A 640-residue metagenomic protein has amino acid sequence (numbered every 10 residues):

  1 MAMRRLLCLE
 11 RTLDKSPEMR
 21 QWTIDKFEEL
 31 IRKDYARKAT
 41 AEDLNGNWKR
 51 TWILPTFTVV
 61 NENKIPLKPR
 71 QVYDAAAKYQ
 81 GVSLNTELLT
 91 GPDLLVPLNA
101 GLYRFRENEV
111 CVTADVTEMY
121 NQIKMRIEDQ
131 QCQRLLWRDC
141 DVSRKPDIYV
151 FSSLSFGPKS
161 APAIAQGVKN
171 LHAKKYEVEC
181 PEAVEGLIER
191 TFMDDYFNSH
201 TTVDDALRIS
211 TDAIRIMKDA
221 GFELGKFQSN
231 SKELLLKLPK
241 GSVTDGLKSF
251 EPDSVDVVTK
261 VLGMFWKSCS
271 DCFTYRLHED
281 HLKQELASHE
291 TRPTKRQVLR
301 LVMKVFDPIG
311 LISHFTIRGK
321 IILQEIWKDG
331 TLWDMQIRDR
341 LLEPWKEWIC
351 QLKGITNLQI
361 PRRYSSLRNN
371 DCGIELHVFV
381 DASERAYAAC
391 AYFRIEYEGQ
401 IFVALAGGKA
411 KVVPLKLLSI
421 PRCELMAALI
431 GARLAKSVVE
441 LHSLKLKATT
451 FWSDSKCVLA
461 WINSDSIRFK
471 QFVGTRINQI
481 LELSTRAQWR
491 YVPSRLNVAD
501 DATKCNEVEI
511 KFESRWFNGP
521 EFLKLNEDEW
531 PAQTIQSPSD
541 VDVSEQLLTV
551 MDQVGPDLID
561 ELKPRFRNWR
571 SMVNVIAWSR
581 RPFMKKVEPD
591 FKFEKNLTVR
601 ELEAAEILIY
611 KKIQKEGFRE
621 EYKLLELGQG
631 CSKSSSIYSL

Functional and structural regions predicted by a protein language model:
M1-R5, V59-K78, M119-Y149, A163-V178 (+6 more regions): Reverse-transcriptase-like RNA-dependent polymerase core
M1-T90, E223, S313-Q351: Reverse-transcribing Pol proteins
T12, S16-P17, Y79-E87, I123-K124 (+4 more regions): Catalytic palm subdomain of template-directed nucleic-acid polymerases, centered on the conserved carboxylate motif
E29, R292-V302, F306-D307, I312 (+8 more regions): RNase H-like DDE catalytic core and adjacent DNA/metal-binding regions of integrase/transposase superfamily proteins
Y35-D43, T113, N198-S270, K470-Q488 (+1 more regions): Polymerase palm active-site segment centered on the conserved acidic dipeptide of motif C
D93-V96, K145-L171, V298, I395-M426 (+1 more regions): A short, polar/acidic, helix/strand-boundary loop motif
P162-R208, D212, R433-F451: Active-site palm subdomain of RNA-directed nucleic acid polymerases
R190, S231-L236, I430-V498: RNase H catalytic domain
